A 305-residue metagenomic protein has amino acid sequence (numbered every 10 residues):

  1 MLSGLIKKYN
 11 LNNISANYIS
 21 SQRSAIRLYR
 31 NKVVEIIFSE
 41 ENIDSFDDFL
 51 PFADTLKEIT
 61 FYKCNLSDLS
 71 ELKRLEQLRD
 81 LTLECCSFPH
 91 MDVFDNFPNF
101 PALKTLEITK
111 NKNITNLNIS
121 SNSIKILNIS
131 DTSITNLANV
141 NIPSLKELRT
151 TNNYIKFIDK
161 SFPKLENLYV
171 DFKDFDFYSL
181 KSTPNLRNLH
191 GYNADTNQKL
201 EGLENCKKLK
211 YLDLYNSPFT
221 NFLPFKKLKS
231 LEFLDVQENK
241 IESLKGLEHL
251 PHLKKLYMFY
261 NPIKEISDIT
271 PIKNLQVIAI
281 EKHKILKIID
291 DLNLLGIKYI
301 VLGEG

Functional and structural regions predicted by a protein language model:
M1-I19: Surface-exposed cap/linker segments adjacent to membranes
A16-Y18, E35-D44, E58-S67, Q77-H90 (+11 more regions): Concave beta-strand-loop units of leucine-rich repeat
S21, A25-E40, F52: Acidic, low-complexity, intrinsically disordered interaction modules
I26, L200-E201: Periodic aromatic/glycine/histidine/acidic cluster detector with a strong bias toward beta-strand repeat architectures
F46-T55: Extended Gly/Ser/Thr-rich low-complexity repeat segments, especially those forming or decorating extracellular
D48-F49, E71, V93-N96, S179 (+5 more regions): A short acidic, amphipathic alpha-helical/loop segment
L72, L117-S120, V140, I158-S161 (+5 more regions): Tandem-repeat architecture and repeat-register "anchor" residues
